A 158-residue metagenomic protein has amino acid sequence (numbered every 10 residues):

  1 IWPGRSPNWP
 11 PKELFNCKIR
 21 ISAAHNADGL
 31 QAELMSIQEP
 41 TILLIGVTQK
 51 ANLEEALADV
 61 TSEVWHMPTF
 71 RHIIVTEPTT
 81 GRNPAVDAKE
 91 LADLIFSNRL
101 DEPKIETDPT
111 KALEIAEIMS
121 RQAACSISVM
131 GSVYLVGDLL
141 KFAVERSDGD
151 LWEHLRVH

Functional and structural regions predicted by a protein language model:
I1-F70: Nucleotide phosphate-binding/pyrophosphate-handling subdomain across enzymes that bind or process nucleotide phosphates
N16-I19, D59-S126: C-terminal helical cap/extension that packs against the catalytic core of soluble nucleotide-cofactor enzymes
G29, N52-L53, R82-P84, L113-I115 (+1 more regions): Short active-site-adjacent structural elements
I37, V64, S120, A143-S147: Active-site catalytic pocket residues across diverse enzymes, especially alpha/beta-hydrolases
L43-I45, V75, S128-V129: Structural beta-sheet core signal
P78-G81, G149-H158: Short, flexible loop segments at boundaries between secondary-structure elements
S132: Active-site-proximal loop/hinge segments that shape catalytic or ion-binding/gating pockets
G137-E153: Active-site-adjacent alpha-helix immediately C-terminal to a catalytic or transition-state-stabilizing loop
